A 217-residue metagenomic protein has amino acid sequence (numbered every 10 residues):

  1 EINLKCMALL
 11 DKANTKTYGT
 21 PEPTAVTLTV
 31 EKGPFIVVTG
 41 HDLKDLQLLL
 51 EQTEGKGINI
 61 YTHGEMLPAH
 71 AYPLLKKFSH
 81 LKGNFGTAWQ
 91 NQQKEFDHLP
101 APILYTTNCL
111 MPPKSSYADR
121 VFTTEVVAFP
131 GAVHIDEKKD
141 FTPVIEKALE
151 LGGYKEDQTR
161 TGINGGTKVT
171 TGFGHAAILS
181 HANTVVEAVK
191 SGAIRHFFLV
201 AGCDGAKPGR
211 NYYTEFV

Functional and structural regions predicted by a protein language model:
E1-V217: Metallocofactor- and cofactor-centric catalytic cores in central/energy metabolism, strongly enriched
